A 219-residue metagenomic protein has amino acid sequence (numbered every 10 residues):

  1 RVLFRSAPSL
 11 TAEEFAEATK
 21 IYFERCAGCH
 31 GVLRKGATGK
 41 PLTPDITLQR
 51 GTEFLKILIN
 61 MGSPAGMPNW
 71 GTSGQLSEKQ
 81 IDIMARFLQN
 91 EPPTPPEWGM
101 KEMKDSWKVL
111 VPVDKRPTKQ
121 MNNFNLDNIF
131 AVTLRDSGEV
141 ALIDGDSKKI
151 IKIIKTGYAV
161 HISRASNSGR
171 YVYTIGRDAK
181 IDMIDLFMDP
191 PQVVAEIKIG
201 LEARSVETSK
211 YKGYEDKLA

Functional and structural regions predicted by a protein language model:
V2-L3: Short, small-residue-biased leader/transition segments that mark boundaries at the very start of proteins
A12-K35, F54-M61: Sequence/structural segment immediately N-terminal to covalent heme-attachment motifs in c-type and related
L33, A37, T43-P93: Extracytoplasmic electron-transfer domains, predominantly the class I c-type cytochrome c fold
V109-L110, K149-I154, P190-I197: A short beta-strand motif characteristic of beta-propeller blades
D127-I129, S168-R170, Y211-D216: Short coil/turn segments that connect the beta-strands within blades of beta-propeller domains
E139-V140, K180-D182: Structural signal for beta-propeller blades
D144-K148, L186-D189: Short loop/turn segments that connect beta-strands within beta-propeller blades
